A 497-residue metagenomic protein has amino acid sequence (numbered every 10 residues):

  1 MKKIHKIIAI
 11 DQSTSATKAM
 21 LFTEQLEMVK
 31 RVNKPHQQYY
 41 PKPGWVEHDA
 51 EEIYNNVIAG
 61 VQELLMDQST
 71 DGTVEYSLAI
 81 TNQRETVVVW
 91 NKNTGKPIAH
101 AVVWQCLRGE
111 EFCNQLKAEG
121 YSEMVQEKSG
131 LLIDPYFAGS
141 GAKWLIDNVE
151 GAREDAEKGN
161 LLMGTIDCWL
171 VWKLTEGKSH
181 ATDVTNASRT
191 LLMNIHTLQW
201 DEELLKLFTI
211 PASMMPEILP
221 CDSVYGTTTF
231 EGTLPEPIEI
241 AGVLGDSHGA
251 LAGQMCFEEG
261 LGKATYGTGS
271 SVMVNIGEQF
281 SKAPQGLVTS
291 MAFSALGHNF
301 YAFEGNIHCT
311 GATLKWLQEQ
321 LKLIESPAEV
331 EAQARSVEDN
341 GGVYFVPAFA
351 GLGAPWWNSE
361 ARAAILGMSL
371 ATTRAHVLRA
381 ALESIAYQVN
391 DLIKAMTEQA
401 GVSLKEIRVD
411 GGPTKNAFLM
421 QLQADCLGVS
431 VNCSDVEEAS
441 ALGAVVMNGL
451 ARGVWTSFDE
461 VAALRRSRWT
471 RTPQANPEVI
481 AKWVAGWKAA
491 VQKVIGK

Functional and structural regions predicted by a protein language model:
M1-A99, E127, L234-G242, T372 (+4 more regions): N-terminal glycine/serine-rich phosphate-binding loop of ATP-dependent small-molecule kinases, especially carbohydrate
K2, I8-I10, E110, K117-H180 (+3 more regions): Active-site core segments that coordinate phosphate-bearing ligands/cofactors across diverse enzyme families
A16, G72-E75, S213, N340 (+1 more regions): Short secondary-structure junction motifs
K34-H36, P220, F293, P473: Active-site donor-binding loop signature of nucleotide-sugar glycosyltransferases
P35, L219-D222, F349, D435: Residues at the C-termini of beta-strands that transition into short coil/loop
Q68-V103, L132-A138, V171-N194, L219 (+1 more regions): Short beta-strand-loop/turn "lid" adjacent to the catalytic site in phosphate-handling enzymes
C106: Carbohydrate-associated surface elements
